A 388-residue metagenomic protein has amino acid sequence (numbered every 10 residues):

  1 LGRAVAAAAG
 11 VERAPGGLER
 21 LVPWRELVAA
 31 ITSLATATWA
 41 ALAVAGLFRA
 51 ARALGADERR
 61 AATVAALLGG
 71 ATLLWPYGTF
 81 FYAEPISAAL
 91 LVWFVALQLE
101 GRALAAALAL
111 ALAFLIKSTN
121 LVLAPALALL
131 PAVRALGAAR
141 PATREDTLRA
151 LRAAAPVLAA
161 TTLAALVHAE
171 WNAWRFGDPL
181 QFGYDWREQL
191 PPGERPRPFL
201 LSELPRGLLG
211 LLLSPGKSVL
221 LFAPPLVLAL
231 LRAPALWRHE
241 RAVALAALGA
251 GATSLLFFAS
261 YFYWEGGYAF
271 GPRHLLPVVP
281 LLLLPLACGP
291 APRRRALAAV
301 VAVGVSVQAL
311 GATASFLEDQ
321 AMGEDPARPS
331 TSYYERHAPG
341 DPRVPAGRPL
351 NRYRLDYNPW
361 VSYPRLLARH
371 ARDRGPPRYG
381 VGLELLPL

Functional and structural regions predicted by a protein language model:
L1-L388: Membrane-proximal envelope and lipid/glycan-remodeling enzymes
